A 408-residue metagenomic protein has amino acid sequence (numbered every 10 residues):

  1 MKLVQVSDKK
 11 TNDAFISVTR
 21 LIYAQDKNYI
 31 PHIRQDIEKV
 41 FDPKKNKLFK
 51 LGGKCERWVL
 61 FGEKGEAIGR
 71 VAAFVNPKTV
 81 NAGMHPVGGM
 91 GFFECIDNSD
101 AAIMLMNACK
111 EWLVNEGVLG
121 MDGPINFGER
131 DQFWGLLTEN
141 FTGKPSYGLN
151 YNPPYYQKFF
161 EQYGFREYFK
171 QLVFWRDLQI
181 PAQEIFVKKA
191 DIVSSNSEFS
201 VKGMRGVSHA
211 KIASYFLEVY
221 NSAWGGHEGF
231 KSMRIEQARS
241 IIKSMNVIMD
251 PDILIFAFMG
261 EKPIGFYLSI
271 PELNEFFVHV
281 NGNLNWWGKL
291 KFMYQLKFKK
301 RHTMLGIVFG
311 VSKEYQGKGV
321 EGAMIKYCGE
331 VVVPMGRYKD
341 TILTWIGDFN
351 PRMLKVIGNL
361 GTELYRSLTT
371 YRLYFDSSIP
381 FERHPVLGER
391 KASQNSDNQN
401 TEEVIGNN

Functional and structural regions predicted by a protein language model:
T19-E63, V71-N81, G203-G310: A conserved beta-strand-loop-helix scaffold within acyl/acetyltransferase catalytic domains
A67, P77-V80, E129-D131, P181 (+5 more regions): Flexible loop/turn segments at secondary-structure boundaries
V80-G164, N281-L360: Acyl-donor binding region in acyl/amide transferases
N150-E228: Acyltransferase donor/substrate-recognition loop-hinge adjacent to the catalytic core
W175-A190, T369-N408: C-terminal "cap" of GNAT-fold acetyltransferases
F258-M259, Y267-L273, I307-K313, C328 (+3 more regions): Active-site proximal loops enriched in glycine and acidic residues that flank catalytic Cys/His/Asp and coordinate
